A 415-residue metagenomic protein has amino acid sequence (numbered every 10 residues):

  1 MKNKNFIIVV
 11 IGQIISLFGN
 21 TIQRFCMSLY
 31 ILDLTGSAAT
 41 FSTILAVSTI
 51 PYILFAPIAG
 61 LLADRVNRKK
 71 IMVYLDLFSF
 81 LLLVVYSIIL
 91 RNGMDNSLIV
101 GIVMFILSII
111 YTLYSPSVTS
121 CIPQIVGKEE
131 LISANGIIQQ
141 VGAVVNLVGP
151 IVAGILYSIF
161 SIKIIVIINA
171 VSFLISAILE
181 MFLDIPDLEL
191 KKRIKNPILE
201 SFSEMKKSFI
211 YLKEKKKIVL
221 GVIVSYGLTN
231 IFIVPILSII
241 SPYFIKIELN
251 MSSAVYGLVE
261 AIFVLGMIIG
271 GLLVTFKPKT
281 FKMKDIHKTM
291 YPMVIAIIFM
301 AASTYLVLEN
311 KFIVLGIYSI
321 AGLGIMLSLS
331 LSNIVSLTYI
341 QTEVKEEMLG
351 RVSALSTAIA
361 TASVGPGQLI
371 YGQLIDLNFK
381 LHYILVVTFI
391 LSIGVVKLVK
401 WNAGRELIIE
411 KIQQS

Functional and structural regions predicted by a protein language model:
M1-F6, P186-V224: Juxtamembrane intracellular "pre-TM" segments in multi-pass secondary transporters
N3, L34-T35, R65, M94 (+7 more regions): Helix-loop interface residues and adjacent transmembrane-helix termini in multi-pass membrane transporters, primarily
I7-M27, L45-L61, N67-L82, I99-Y157 (+8 more regions): Substrate-agnostic recognition of the 12-TM MFS/MFS-like secondary transporter fold
S28, L83-L90, A153, Y157-S158 (+8 more regions): Structural signal for membrane-spanning alpha-helices in multi-pass inner-membrane proteins, emphasizing helix cores
S28-L34, S87-R91, V148-I168, I247-E248 (+1 more regions): Transmembrane alpha-helix termini and helix-breaking/packing motifs in multi-pass membrane transporters
L54, I71, P242, K246-S415: C-terminal transmembrane bundle of multi-pass solute transporters/carriers
G93, S120, Q124, V166-N196 (+1 more regions): Helix-loop junctions on the cytosolic side of multi-pass membrane transporters, especially the intracellular loop
I162-I167, I210-G271: A single, central transmembrane helix in multi-pass transporters
